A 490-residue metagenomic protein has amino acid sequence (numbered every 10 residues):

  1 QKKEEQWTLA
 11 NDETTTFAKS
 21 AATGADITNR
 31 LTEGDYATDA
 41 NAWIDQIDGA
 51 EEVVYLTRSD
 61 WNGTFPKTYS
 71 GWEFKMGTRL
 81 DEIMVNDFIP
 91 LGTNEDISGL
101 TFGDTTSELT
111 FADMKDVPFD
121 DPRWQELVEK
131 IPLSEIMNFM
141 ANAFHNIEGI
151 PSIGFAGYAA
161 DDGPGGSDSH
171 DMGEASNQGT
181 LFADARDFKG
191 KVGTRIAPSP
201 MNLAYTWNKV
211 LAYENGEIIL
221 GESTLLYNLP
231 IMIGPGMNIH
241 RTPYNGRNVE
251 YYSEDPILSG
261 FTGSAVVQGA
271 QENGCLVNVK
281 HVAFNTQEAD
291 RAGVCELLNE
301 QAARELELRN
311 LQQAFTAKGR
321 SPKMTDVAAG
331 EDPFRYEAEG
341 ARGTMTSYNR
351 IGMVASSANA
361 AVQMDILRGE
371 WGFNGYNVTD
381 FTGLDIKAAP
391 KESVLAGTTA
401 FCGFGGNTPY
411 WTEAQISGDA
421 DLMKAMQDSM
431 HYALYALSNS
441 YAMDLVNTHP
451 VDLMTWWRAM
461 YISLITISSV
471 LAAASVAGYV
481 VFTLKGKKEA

Functional and structural regions predicted by a protein language model:
Q1-A490: Glycoside hydrolase catalytic-domain context in secreted enzymes
